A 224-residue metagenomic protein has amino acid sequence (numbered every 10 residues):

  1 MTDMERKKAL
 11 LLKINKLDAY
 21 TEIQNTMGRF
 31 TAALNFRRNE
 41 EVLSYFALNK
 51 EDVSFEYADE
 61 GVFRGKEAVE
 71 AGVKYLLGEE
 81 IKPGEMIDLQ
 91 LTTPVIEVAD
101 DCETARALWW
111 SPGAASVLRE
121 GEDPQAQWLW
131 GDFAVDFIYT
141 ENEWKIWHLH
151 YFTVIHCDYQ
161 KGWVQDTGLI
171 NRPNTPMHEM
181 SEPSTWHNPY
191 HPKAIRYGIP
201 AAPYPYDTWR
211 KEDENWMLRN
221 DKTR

Functional and structural regions predicted by a protein language model:
T2-Q24, T140-R224: Terminal "cap-and-tail" regions of soluble proteins that handle hydrophobic small molecules
A19-N35: Short, aromatic-enriched amphipathic alpha-helices that serve as compact interaction elements
T21, M86-I87, A126-W128: Transmembrane beta-barrel outer-membrane domains
T26-R29, E41, T92, D132-D136: Short, hydrophobic/aromatic alpha-helical segments in well-folded domains
T31-N35, V42, V135-I138, W144: Conserved catalytic-core segments centered on acid/base and nucleophilic motifs
N39-S116: A solvent-exposed, acidic/Ser-Thr-rich amphipathic alpha-helical stretch
E103-E141, I155-P176: Exposed beta-sheet edge and beta->alpha loop/turn motif
